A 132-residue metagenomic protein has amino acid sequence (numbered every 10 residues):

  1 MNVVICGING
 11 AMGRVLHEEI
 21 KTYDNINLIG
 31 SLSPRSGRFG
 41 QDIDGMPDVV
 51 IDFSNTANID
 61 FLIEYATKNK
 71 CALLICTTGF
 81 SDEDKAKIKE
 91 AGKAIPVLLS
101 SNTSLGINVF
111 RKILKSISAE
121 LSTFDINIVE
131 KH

Functional and structural regions predicted by a protein language model:
M1-V4: Extreme N-terminal starter segment of soluble prokaryotic enzymes
C6-H17: N-terminal Rossmann NAD(P)H-binding glycine-rich loop of SDR-like oxidoreductase domains
E19-G40: NAD(P)-binding Rossmann-fold cofactor-contacting core
L28, L73-L74, V97-L99: Hydrophobic beta-strand scaffold residues
I43, F53-C76, D82-E90: Rossmann-fold NAD(P) dinucleotide-binding segment
G45-M46, V50, A94: Alpha-helix C-terminal capping/helix-to-coil transition sites in glycosyltransferase folds
E64, T77-V97, L105-I117: Rossmann-fold NAD(P)-binding glycine/threonine-rich loop
V109-I113, I117-K131: Conserved anion/nucleotide-ligand pocket segment
